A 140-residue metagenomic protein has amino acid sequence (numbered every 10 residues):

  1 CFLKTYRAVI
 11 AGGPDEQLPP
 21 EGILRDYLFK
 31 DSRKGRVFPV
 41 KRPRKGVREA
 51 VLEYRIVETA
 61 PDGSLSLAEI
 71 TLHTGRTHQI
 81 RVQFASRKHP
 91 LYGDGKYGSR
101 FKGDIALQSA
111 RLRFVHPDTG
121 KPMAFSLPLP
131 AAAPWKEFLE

Functional and structural regions predicted by a protein language model:
C1-E140: RNA pseudouridine synthases
